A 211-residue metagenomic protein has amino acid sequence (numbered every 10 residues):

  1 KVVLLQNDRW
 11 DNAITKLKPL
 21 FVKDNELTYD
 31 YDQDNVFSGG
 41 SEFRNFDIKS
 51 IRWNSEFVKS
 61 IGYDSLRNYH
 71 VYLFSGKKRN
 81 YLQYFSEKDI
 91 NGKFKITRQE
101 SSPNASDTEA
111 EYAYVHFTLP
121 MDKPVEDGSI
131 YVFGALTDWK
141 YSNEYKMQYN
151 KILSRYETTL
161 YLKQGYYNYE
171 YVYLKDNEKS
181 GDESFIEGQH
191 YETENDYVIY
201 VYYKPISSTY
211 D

Functional and structural regions predicted by a protein language model:
V2-K88: Long, internal scaffold/assembly segments composed of regular secondary structure
W10-Y29, H116-K163, D176-K204: Aromatic-rich carbohydrate-binding modules that target alpha-glucans
N35-V36, D107, L160-Y161: A general structural signal for short secondary-structure junctions and capping/turn motifs
V58-N91, E178-D211: Structured interaction patches on ligand/partner-binding surfaces of diverse proteins
V71-E126: Basic K/R-rich, polyanion-interacting modules in nucleoproteins and related proteins
